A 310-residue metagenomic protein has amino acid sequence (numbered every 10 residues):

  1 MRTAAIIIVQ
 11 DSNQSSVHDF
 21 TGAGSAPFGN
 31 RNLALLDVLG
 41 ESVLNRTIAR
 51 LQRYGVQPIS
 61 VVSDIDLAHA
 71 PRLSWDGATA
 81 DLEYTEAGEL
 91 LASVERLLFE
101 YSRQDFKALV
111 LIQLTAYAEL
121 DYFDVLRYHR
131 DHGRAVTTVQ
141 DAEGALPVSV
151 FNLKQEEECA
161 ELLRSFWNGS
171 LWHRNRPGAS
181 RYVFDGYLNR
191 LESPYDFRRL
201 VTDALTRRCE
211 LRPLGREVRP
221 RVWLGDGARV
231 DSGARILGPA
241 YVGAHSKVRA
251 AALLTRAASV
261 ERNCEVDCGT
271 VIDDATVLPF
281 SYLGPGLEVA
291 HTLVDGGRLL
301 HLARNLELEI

Functional and structural regions predicted by a protein language model:
M1, G55-Q57, D105, A116 (+2 more regions): Short loop/turn motifs at secondary-structure junctions
M1-E86: N-terminal glycine-rich phosphate-binding loop and ensuing alpha1 helix
A49, R53, F99, R127 (+1 more regions): Short, well-ordered alpha-helices that flank and scaffold nucleotide-derived cofactor binding pockets
P58-D64, T137-D141, L293: Short internal beta-strands
A68-G144: Conserved beta-loop-beta/alpha segment of the NTase-like Rossmann-fold superfamily that binds/positions NTPs
L109-V110, Y117, F123-E210: Catalytic-core segments of class I nucleotidyltransferases/pyrophosphorylases that form NMP-activated intermediates
R164-I310: Left-handed beta-helix
